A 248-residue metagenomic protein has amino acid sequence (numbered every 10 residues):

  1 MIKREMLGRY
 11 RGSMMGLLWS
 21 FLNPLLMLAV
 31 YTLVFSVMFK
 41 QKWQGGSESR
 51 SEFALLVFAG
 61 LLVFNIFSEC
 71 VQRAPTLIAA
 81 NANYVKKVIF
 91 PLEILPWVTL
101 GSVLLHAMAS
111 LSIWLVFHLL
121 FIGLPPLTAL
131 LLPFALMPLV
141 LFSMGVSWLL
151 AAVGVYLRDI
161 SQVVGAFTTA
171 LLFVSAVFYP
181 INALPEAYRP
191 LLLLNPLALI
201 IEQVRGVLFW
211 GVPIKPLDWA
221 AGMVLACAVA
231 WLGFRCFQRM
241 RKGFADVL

Functional and structural regions predicted by a protein language model:
M1-L248: Hydrophobic transmembrane alpha-helices and immediately adjacent juxtamembrane helices of multi-pass inner-membrane
